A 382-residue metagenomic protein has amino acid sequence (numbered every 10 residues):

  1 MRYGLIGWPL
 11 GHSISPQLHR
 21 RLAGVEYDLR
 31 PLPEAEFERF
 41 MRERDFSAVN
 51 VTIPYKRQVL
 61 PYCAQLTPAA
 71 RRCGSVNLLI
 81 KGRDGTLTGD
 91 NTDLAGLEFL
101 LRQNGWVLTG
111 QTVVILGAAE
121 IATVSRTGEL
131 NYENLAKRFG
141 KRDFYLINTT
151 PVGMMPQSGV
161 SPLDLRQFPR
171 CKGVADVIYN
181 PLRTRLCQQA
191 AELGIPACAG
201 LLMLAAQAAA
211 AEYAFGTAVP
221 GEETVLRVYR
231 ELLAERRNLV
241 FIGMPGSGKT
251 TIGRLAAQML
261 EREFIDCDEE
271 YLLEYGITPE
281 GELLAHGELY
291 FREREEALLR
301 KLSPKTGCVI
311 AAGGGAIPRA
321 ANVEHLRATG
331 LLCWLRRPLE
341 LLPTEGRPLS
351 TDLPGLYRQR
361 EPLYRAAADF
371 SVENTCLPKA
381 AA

Functional and structural regions predicted by a protein language model:
R2-W106, P181-R183, Q189, L193-A205: Phosphate/diphosphate ligand-binding glycine-rich loop within oxidoreductases
G7, N91-L94, L101, G105 (+2 more regions): Glycine-rich adenosine-cofactor-binding loop
L130-C198, A316-N322: Rossmann-like adenosine-cofactor binding region
V177-R237: Adenosine-phosphate binding glycine-rich loop
L226-A234, L255, M259, E361-A382: NTP-dependent small-molecule kinase module
K249: Conserved lysine of the Walker
D266-R327: ATP-dependent small-molecule kinase phosphotransfer cores that center on conserved nucleotide phosphate-binding segments
A328-L363, A367-F370: A glycine- and Lys/Arg-enriched "phosphate-lid" helix/loop adjacent to the NTP-binding pocket of small-molecule kinases
